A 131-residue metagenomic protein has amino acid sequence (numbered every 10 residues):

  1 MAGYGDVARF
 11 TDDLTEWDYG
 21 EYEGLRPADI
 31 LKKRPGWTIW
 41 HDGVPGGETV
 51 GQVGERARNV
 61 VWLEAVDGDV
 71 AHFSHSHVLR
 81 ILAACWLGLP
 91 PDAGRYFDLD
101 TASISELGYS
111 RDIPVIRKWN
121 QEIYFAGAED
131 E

Functional and structural regions predicted by a protein language model:
M1-D13, G108-E131: Conserved histidine-centered catalytic loops in small-molecule metabolism enzymes
M1-R34, T38: Phosphate-coordination/substrate-recognition cap region in phosphate-metabolizing enzymes
Y4-G5, N59-V115: Active-site-adjacent alpha-helix immediately C-terminal to a catalytic or transition-state-stabilizing loop
L14, E23, G36, S76-V78 (+2 more regions): Short, flexible active-site-adjacent loop segments at beta-strand->alpha-helix junctions, enriched in small/polar
Y22, D42-P45, Y96: Pocket-edge positions in alpha/beta enzyme catalytic cores
K32-Q52: Short glycine/proline- and acidic residue-enriched helix-loop micro-motifs that form flexible lids or anion-recognition
Q52-N59: A non-catalytic, amphipathic alpha-helix used as a structural packing/dimerization or gating element in enzyme scaffolds
